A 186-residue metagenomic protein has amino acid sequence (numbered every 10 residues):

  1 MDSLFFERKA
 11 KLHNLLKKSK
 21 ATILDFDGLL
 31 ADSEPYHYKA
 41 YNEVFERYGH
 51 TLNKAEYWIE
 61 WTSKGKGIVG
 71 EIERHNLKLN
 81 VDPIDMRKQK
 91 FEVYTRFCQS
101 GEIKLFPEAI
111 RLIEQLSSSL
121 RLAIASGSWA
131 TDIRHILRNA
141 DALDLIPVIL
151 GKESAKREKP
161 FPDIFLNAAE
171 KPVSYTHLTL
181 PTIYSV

Functional and structural regions predicted by a protein language model:
D2-R8, L15-I110, S118: N-terminal helical cap/lid subdomain that shapes the substrate entry/recognition surface in HAD-like hydrolases
D25, K152, V186: Conserved residues at the C-terminal ends of beta-strands
L29, S33, S126, T176: Ser/Thr-glycine-rich phosphate-binding loops at phosphate-binding pockets of nucleotides, nucleotide cofactors
A31, K156, Y184: Nucleotide phosphate-binding site architecture
Y41, V69, A109, I133-L137 (+3 more regions): Hydrophobic packing residues within well-ordered alpha-helices of enzyme cores
K104, A123, W129-L178: Substrate-recognition "cap/lid" segment bordering the active-site pocket of phosphatases
H177-V186: Single conserved hydrophobic/aromatic residue that forms the stacking wall/gate of nucleotide- or nucleobase-binding
